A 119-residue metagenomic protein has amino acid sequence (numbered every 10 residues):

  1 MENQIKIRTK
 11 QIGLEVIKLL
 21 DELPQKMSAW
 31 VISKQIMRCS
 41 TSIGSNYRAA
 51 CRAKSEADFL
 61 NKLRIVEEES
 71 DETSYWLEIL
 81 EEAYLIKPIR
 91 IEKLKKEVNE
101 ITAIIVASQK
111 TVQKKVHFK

Functional and structural regions predicted by a protein language model:
M1-K119: Short, C-terminally biased terminal segments at protein or domain edges
